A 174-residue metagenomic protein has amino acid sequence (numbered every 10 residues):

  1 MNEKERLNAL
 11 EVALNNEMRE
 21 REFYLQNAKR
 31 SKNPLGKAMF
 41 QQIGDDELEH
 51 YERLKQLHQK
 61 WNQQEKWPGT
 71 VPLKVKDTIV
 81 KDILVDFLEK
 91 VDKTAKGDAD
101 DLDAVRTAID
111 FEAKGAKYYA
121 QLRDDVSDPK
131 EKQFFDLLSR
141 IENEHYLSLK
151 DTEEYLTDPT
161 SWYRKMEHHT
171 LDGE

Functional and structural regions predicted by a protein language model:
M1-E174: Non-heme di-metal
